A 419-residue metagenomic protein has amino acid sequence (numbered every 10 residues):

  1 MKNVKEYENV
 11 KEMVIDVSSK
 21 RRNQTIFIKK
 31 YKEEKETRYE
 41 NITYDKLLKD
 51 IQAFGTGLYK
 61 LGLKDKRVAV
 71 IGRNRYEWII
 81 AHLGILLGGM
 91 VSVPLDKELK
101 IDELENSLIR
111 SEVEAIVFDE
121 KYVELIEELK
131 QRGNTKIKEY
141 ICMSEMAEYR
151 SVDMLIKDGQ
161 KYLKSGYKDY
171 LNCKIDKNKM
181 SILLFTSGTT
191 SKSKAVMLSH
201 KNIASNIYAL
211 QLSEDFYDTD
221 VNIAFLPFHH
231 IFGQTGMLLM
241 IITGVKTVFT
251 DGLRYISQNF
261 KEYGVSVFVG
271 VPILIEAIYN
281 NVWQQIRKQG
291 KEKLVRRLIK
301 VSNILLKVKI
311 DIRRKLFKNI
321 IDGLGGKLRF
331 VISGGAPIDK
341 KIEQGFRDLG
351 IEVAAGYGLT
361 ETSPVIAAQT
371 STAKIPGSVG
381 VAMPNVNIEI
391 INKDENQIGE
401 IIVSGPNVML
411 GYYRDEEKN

Functional and structural regions predicted by a protein language model:
M13-V14, L87-D158: Structural core segment of the AMP-binding/adenylate-forming
N23-T25, Q160-F185, K192, D215-V221: Conserved pre-ATP/AMP-binding loop-to-beta segment of ANL
I26-R75, I79, L83, K100-E105 (+3 more regions): Conserved AMP-binding/adenylate-forming core of the ANL superfamily
Y31-E36, E124-K177, V282-N319: ANL superfamily adenylate-forming
N41-D45, S181-I207: Conserved AMP-binding A3 loop
A69-I71, W78, H82, L86-E120 (+3 more regions): Short beta-strand->loop structural element characteristic of the AMP-binding/adenylate-forming
A204-V221, F228-R314, K327: Conserved AMP-binding/adenylation subdomain of ANL enzymes
F268, I312, L316-N419: Conserved AMP-binding/adenylate-forming
